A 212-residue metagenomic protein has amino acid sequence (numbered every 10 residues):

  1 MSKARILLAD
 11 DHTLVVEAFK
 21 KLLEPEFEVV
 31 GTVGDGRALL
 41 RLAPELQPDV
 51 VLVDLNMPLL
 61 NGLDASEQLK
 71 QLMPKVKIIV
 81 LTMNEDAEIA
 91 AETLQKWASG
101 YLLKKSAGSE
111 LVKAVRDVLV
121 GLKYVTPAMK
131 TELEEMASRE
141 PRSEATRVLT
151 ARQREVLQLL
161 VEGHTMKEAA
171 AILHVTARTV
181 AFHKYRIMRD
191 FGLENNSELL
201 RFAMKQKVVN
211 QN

Functional and structural regions predicted by a protein language model:
T13-G31: Two-component/phosphorelay signaling modules centered on CheY-like receiver
D35-A38, N61-D64: Acidic catalytic/metal-coordinating carboxylates
L46-L52: Active-site beta3 strand of CheY-like receiver
D54, T82: Active-site residues of response regulator receiver
M57: Receiver (REC) domain active-site loop signature in two-component systems and cognate sites in sensor histidine kinases
E88-Q95, S99-E155, V208-N210: Short, flexible helix-to-coil linker/hinge segments that flank and couple to helix-turn-helix
R142-R178: Helix-turn-helix DNA-binding segment
R186-N212: Basic, Lys/Arg-enriched C-terminal extension of HTH/homeodomain DNA-binding domains
